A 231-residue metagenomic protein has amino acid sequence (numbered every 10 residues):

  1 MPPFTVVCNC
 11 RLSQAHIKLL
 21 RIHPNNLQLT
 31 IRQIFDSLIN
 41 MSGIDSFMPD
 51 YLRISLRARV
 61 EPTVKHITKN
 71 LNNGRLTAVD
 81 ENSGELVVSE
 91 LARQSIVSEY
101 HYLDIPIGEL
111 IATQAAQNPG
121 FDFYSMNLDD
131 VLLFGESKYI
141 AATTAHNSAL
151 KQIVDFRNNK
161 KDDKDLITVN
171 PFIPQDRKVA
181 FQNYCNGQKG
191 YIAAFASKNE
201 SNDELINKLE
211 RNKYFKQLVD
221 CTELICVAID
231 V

Functional and structural regions predicted by a protein language model:
M1, N9, V79, E99-L103 (+2 more regions): Charged, terminal alpha-helix-loop-beta segments that serve as non-catalytic nucleic-acid engagement and/or assembly
M1-E90: Interdomain/boundary linker segments immediately adjacent to catalytic/signaling cores
L12, S55, R59-T68, K178-V231: Charged, structured surface patches that assemble and position nucleic-acid processing machinery
A92, F123, L133-Y139: Conserved catalytic cores of phosphodiester-cleaving nucleases, focusing on short active-site segments
S95-A116: A short acidic/basic microdomain associated with nuclease active sites
P119-M126: Short acidic loop-to-beta-strand element that houses the catalytic metal-binding Asp/Glu of nuclease active sites
D129-V131: Short acidic/polar mixed-charge low-complexity motifs
S137-E200: Catalytic cores of nucleic-acid endonucleases
